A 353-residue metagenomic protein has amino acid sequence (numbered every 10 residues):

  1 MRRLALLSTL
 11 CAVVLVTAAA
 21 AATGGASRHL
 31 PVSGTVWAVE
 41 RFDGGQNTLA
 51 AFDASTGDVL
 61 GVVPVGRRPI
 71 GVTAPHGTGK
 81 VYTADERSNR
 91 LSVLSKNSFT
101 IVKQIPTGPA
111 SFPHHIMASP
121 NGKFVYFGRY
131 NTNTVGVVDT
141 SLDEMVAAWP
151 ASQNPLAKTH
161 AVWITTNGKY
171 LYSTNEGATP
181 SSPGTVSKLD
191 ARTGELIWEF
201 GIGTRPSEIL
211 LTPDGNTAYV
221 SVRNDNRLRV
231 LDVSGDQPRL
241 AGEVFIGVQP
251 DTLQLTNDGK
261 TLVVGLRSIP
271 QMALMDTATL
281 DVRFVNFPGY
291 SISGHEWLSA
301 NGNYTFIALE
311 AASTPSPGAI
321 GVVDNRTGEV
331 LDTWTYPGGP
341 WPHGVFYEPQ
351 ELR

Functional and structural regions predicted by a protein language model:
R3-V14: Sec-dependent N-terminal signal peptides
V14-L15, A20-R353: Predominantly soluble domains enriched in secretory-pathway, periplasmic, or organellar proteins
